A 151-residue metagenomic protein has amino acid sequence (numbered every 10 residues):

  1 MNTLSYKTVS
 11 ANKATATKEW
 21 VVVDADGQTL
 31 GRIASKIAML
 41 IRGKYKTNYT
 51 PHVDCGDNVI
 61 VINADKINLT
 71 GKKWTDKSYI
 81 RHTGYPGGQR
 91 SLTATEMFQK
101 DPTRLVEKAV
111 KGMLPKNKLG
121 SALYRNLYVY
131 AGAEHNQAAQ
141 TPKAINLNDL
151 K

Functional and structural regions predicted by a protein language model:
M1-K108, K118, A138-K151: Ribosome large-subunit tunnel/peptidyl-transferase-proximal elements
V106-E107, K111, Y124: Hydrophobic, well-ordered secondary-structure segments
G120-Y130, N136: C-terminal structural segments of small proteins and small subunits
